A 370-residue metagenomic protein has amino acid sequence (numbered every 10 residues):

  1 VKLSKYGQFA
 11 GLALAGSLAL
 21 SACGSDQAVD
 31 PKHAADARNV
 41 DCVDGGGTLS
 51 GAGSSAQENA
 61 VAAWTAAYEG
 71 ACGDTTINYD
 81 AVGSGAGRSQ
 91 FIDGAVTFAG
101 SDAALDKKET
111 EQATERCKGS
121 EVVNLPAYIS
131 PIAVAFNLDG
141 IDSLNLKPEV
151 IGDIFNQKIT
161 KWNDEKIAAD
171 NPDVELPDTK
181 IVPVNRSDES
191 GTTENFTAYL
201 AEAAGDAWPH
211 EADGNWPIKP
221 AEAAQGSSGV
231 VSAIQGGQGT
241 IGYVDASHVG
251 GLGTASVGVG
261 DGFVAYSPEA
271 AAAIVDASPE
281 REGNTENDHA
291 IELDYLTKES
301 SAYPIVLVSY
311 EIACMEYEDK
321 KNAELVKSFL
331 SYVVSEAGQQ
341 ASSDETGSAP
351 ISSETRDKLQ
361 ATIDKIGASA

Functional and structural regions predicted by a protein language model:
V1-A10: Bacterial N-terminal signal peptides that target proteins for export
S17-A22: C-terminal motif of bacterial Sec signal peptides marking the signal peptidase cleavage site
S25-Q27, K32, V40-D44, V174-T179 (+1 more regions): Extracellular/periplasmic juxtamembrane helices and adjacent flexible linkers that interface with membrane partners
V29-A168, V231-A233, V244-G250: N-terminal segment of the mature folded domain
A62-D74, I92-V96, A104, F136-D139 (+9 more regions): Sec-exported extracytoplasmic/periplasmic mature domains
R88, E189-R281: Ligand-binding pocket segment of bilobal, Venus flytrap-like solute-binding proteins
P131-A135, I141-V231: Extracytoplasmic ligand-binding site segments that recognize negatively charged/polar headgroups
G262-E324: C-terminal lobe and pocket-closing loops of periplasmic/extracytoplasmic Venus-flytrap solute-binding proteins
